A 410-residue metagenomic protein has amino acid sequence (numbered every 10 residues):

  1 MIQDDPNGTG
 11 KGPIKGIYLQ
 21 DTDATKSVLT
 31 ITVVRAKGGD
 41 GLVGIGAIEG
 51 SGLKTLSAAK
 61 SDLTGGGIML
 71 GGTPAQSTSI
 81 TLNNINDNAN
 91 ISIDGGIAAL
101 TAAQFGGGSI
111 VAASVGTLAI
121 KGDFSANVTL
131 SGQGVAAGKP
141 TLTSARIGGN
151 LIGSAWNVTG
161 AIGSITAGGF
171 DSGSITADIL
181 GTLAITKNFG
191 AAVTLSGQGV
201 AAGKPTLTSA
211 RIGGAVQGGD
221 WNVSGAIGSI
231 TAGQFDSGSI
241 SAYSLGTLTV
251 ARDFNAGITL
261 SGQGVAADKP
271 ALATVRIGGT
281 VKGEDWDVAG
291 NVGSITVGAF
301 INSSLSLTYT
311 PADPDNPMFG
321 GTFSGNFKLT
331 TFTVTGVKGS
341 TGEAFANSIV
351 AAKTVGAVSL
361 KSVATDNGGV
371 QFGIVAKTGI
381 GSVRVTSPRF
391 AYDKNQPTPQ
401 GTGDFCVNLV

Functional and structural regions predicted by a protein language model:
M1-G41, E49, K54, T78 (+4 more regions): IQ-motif-like calmodulin-binding regions
K15-D23, D40-S51, L63-P74, D87-G95 (+14 more regions): Short, T/G/N/S-enriched strand-turn elements that build extracellular solenoid repeat scaffolds
V33-R35, T55-K60, G72, L82-N84 (+26 more regions): Residues on the solvent-exposed faces and adjacent turns of beta-rich solenoids used to engage binding targets
L183-I185, M318-F319, P388, D393: Flexible coil/linker segments and helix-coil junctions enriched in charged and small residues
V375-V410: Extracellular/surface-exposed low-complexity segments
